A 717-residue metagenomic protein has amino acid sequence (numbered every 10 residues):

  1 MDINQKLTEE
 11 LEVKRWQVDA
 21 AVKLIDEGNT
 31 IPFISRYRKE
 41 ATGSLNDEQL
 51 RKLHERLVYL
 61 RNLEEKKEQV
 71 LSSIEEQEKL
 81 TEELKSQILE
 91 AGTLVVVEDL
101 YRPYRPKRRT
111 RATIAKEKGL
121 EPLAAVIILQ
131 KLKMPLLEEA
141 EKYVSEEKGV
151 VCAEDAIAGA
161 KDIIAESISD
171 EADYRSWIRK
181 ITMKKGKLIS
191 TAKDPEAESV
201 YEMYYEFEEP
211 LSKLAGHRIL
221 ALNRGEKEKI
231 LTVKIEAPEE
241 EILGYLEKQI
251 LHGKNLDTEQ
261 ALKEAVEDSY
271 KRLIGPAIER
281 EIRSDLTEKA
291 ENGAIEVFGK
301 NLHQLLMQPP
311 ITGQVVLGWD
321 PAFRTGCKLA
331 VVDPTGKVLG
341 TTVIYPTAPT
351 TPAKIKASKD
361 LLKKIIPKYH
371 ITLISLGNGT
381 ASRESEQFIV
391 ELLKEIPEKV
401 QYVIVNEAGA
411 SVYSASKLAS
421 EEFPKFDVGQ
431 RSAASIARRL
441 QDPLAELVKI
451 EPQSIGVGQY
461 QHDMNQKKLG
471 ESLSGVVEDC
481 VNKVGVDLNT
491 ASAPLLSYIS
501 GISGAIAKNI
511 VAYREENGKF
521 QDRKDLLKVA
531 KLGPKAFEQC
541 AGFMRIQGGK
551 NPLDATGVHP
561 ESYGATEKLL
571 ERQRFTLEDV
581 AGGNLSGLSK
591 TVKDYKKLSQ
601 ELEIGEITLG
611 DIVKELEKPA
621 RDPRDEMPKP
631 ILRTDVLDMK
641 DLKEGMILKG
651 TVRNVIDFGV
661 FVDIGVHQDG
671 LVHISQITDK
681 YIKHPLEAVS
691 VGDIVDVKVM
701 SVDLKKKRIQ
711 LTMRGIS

Functional and structural regions predicted by a protein language model:
M1-D19, D26: Generic start-of-chain signal for non-secretory N-termini
K23-D26, P103, I114-E117, A221-G225 (+15 more regions): Replace "in large, NTP-powered and nucleic-acid-processing enzymes" with "in large, NTP-powered factors and other
Y37-K39, P238, P321, P334-T335 (+10 more regions): Short, ordered loop/turn segments at secondary-structure junctions
Q49-R51, Y59, L63-S73, Q77-G318 (+1 more regions): Duplex nucleic acid-engaging cores and interfaces of nucleic-acid transaction enzymes
E55, R61-K79, L89, E421-K519 (+4 more regions): Long, highly charged, low-complexity intrinsically disordered interaction regions that mediate electrostatic DNA/RNA
S73, Q87, E98-L100, G225-P238 (+3 more regions): Structured, non-catalytic alpha/beta "coupling" segments that mediate domain-domain communication and provide generic
K180-K187, W319-F323, G379-E384, V405-V412 (+5 more regions): A glycine-rich phosphate-binding loop feature that marks nucleotide/adenosyl-phosphate handling sites
G549-K550, D554-S717: Single-stranded RNA-binding regions, centering on S1/OB-family and related RNA-binding modules
